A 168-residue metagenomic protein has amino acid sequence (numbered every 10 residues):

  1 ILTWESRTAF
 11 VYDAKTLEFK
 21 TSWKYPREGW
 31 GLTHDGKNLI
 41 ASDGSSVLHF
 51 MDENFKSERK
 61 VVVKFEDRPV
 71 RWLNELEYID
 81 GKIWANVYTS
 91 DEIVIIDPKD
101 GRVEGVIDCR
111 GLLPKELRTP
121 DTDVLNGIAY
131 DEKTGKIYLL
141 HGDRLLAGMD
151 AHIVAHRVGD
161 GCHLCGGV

Functional and structural regions predicted by a protein language model:
I1-E5, L39-S45, A85-T89, L139-G142: Conserved beta-strand positions in repeat-built beta-propeller and related beta-rich domains
I1-Y25: Glycine/small-residue-rich loop that forms an oxyanion/phosphate-binding "nest" at active or ligand-binding sites
T8-F10, H49, V94: WD40 beta-propeller blade core
D13-L17, D52-K56, D97-G101: Short loop/turn segments that connect beta-strands within beta-propeller blades
Y25-S42, D67-G81, P114-T134: Beta-rich, blade/repeat-based domains predominating in secreted/periplasmic proteins but also intracellular
K56, K60-P69, G105-P120: Surface-exposed loop and turn segments in beta-propeller and other repeat-based domains that flank or scaffold
R68-R102: Loop/turn-rich, solvent-exposed surfaces of beta-rich toroidal or solenoidal domains
G148-V168: N-terminal low-complexity segments that are often proline-rich with Ser/Thr-Pro
